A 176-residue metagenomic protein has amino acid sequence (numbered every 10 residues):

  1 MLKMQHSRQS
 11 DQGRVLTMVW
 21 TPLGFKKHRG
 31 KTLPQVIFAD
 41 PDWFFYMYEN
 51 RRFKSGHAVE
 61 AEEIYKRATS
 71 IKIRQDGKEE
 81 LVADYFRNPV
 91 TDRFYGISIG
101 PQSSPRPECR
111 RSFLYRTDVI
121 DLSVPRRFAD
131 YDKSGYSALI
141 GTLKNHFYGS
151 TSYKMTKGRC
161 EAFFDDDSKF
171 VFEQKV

Functional and structural regions predicted by a protein language model:
M1-V176: Accessory DNA-engaging acidic/polar modules
